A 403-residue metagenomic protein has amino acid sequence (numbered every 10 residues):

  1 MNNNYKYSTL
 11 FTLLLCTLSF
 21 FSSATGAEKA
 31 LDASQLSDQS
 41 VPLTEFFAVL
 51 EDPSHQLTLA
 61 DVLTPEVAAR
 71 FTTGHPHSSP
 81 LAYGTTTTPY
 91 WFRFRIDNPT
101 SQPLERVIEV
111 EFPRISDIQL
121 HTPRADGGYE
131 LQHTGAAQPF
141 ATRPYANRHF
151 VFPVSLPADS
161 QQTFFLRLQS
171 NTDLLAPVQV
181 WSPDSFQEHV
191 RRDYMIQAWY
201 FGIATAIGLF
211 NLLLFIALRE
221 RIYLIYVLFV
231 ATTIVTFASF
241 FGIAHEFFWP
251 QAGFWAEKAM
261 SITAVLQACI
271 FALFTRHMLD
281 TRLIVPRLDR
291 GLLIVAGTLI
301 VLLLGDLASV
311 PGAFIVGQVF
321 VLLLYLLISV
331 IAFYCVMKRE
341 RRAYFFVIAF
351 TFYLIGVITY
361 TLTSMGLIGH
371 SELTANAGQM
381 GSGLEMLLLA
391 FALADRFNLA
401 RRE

Functional and structural regions predicted by a protein language model:
N2-F11: Bacterial N-terminal signal peptides that target proteins for export
F11-F20: Bacterial N-terminal signal peptides
T25-I196: Soluble non-transmembrane domains of integral membrane proteins
R114-H121, Y223-T236: Carboxylate/His-rich catalytic cores and anion/metal-binding grooves
V190-I216, I315-V336: First transmembrane helix
G208-T232: Juxtamembrane interface at the cytosolic side of transmembrane helices
V235-H277, T281-E403: Interfacial "cap-and-anchor" motif at the non-cytosolic start of specific transmembrane alpha-helices
